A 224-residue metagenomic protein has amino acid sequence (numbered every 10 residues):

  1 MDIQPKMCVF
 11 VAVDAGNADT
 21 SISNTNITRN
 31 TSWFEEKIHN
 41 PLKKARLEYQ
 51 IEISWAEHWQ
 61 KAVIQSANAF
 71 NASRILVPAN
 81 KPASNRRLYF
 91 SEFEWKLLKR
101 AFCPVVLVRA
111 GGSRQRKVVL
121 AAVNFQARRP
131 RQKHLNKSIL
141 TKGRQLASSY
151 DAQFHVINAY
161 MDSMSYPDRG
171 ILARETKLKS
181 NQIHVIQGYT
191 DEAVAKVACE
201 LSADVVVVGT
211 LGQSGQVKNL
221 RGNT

Functional and structural regions predicted by a protein language model:
M1-N26, Q115-S180: Small/aliphatic-rich secondary-structure junction motif
I3-K6, R46, N71, F102 (+2 more regions): Glycine-centered short loops/turns at secondary-structure junctions
C8-F10, Q50-S54, V106, H155-I157 (+1 more regions): General small-molecule cofactor/ligand-binding pocket signal
F34, L135-I139, T190, T224: Hydrophobic alpha-helical membrane-association signature
L42-Q50, T176-Q182: A short helix-to-beta-strand connector/capping loop
I53-A62, V185-D191: Charged docking surfaces used in two-component/phosphorelay signaling
S66-Q115, K196-T224: Gly/Ser-rich helix-loop-strand patches that form or flank binding pockets for ribonucleotide-derived cofactors
N158-L211: Glycine/small-residue-rich hydrophobic helix-like segments
